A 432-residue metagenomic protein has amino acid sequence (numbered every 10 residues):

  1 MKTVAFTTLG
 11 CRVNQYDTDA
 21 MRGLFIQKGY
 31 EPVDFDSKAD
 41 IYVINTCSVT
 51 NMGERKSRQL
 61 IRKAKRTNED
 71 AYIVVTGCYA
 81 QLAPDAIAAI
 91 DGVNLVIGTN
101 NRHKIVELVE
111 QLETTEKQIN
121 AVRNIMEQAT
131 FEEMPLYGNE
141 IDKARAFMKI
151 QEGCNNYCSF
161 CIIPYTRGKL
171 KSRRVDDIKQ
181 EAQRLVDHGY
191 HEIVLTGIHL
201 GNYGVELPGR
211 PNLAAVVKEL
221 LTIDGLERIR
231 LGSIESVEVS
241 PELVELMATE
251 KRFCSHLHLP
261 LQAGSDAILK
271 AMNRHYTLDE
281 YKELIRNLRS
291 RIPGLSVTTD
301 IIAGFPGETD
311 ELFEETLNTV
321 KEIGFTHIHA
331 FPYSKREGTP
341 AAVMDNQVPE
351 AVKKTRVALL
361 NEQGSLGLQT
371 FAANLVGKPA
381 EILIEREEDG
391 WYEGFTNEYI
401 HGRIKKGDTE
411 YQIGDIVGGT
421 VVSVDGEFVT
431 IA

Functional and structural regions predicted by a protein language model:
M1-Y203, K218, E242, F253 (+7 more regions): Proteins enriched for Cys/Gly/acidic motifs involved in redox and nucleic-acid/cofactor modification
T7, T196-I198, G232-I234, P260-Q262 (+4 more regions): Generic beta-strand/beta-sheet core signal
N100, R173, P211, E238 (+2 more regions): Residue-level signal for the nucleotide or nucleotide-sugar donor/cofactor binding architecture
Y157, C161-G168, R228-V237, A263-R274 (+3 more regions): Conserved strand-turn element in the central/C-terminal portion of the radical SAM core barrel that lines
D187, A214-A215, E219-I223, R228-I229 (+1 more regions): Radical SAM/AdoMet-radical enzyme domain recognition
P208-L221, P241-S255, E308-F325, E350-K354 (+1 more regions): Short, electropositive alpha-helical surface patch
L259, D300, V320, I328 (+3 more regions): Hydrophobic, well-ordered secondary-structure elements that form the walls of internal hydrophobic environments
V343-A432: Terminal RNA-binding accessory module
